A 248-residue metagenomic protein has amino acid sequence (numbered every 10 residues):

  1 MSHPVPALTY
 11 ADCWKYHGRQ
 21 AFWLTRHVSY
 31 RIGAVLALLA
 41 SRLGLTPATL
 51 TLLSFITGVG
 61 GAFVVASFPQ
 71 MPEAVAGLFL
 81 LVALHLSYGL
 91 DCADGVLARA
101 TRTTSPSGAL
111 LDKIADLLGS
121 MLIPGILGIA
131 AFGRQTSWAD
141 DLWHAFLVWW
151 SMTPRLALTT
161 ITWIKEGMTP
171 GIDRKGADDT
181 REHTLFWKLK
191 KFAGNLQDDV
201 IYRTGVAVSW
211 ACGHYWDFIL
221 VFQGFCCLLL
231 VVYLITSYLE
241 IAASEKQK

Functional and structural regions predicted by a protein language model:
S2-A37, K113-K248: A feature for the membrane-embedded catalytic helix bundles of lipid/isoprenoid biosynthetic enzymes
A37-A48, S107-G108, K190-A193: Membrane interfacial helix-start motif at the N-side
L39, V59-S67, T204-V208: Alpha-helical transmembrane segments of multipass membrane proteins
P47-S107, P124, I219: Membrane-embedded alpha-helical segments that form the functional core of polytopic membrane enzymes, especially those
P106-I114: Membrane-interface alpha-helices at helix entry/exit sites of multi-pass transporters
